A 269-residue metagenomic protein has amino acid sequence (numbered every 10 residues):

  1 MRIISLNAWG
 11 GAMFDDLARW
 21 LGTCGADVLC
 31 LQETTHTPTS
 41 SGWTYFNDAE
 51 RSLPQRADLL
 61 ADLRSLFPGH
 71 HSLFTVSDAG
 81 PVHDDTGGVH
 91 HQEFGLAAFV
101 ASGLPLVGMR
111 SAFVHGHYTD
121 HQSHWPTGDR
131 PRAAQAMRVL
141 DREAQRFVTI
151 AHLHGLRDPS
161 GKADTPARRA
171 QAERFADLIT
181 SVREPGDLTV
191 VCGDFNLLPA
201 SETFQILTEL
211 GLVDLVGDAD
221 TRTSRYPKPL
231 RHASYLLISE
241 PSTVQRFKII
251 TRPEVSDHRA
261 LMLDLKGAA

Functional and structural regions predicted by a protein language model:
M1-G10, G108-F113, F147-R157: Active-site-proximal beta-strand elements of phosphoester/diester hydrolases
I3-N7, W20-R51, F99, M137 (+4 more regions): Active-site beta-strand/loop signature of hydrolases that rely on acidic residues for catalysis
S5-G10, P126, P166-R169, G193: Short, flexible loop segments at the rims of nucleotide/cofactor-binding pockets, characterized by
G11-L21: Short, acidic/polar
G11-M13, H36-T39, G80-V82, R157-G161 (+2 more regions): Active-site environment of divalent metal-dependent phosphoester hydrolases
T35-F147, I249-R252: Structured beta-strand-rich core segments of catalytic domains in phosphoester-bond hydrolases
L104, D177-T189, N196-A269: Metal-dependent phosphoester-hydrolase catalytic domains
H121-Q122, P131, R142-R169: Metal-dependent phosphoester/phosphodiester hydrolase catalytic core
